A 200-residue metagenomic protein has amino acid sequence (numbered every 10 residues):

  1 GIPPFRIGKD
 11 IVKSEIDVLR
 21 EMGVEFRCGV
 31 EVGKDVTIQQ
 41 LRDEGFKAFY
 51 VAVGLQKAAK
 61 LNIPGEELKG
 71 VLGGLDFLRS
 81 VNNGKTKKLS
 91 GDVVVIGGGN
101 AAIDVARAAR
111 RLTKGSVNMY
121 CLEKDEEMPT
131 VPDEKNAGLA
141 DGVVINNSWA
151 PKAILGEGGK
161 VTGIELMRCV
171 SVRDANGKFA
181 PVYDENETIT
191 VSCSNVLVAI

Functional and structural regions predicted by a protein language model:
G1-F5, R42-E44, G65-E67, D133-K135 (+1 more regions): Short low-complexity, flexible loop/linker segments enriched in glycine and/or proline with clustered acidic
G1-R20, F26, V81, A106-A153: Rossmann-like dinucleotide-binding cores of NAD(P)H-dependent redox enzymes
R6, A180-T188: Short, contiguous acidic/charged loop-to-helix segments that flank catalytic cores in large enzymes
K13-I63, A153-E165, V170-R173, N195-L197: Feature captures the FAD/FMN-dependent oxidoreductase FAD-binding
R27-R42, K57-A59, E67, D76-P132 (+3 more regions): Rossmann-like dinucleotide/flavin-binding elements
G142, N146, A150-G163, E185-E187: A glycine- and small/hydrophobic-rich beta-loop-beta segment that serves as a flexible "lid/hinge" or phosphate-binding
V172-V182: Flexible, membrane-facing loop/turn or short amphipathic-helix motifs that contact lipid bilayers or gate lipid-binding
